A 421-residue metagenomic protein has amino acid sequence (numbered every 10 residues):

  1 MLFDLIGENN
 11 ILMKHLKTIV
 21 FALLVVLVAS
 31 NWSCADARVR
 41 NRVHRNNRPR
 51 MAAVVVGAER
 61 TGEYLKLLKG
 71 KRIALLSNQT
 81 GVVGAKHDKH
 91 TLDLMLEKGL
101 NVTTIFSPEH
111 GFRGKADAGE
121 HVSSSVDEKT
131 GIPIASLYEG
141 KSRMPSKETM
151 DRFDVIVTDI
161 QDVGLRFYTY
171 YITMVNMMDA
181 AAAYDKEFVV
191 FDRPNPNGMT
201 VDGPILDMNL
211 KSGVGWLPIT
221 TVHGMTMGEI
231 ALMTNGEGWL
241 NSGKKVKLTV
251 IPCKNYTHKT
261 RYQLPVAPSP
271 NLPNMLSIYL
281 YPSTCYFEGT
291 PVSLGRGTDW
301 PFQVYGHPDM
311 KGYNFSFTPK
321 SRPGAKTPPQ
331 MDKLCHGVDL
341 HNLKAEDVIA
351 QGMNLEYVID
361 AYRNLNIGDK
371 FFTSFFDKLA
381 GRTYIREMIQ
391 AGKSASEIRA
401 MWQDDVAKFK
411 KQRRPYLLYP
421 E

Functional and structural regions predicted by a protein language model:
M1-R48: Bacterial Sec-dependent N-terminal signal peptides
T103-H110, F191: Short internal beta-strands
R113-G119, V189-K211: Glycine-rich, charge-decorated loop segments at or immediately adjacent to ligand/cofactor-binding or catalytic sites
S123-F153: Glycine-rich oxoanion-binding loops at beta->alpha junctions
D162-M174: Glycine/threonine-rich flexible loop motifs
K211-P282: Conserved anion/nucleotide-ligand pocket segment
K254-M331: Glycine-rich, aromatic-lined ligand/substrate-binding cores of catalytic and carbohydrate-binding domains
P301, Y305-Q403, E421: Conserved functional hotspot residues or short segments at active or partner-binding sites across diverse domains
